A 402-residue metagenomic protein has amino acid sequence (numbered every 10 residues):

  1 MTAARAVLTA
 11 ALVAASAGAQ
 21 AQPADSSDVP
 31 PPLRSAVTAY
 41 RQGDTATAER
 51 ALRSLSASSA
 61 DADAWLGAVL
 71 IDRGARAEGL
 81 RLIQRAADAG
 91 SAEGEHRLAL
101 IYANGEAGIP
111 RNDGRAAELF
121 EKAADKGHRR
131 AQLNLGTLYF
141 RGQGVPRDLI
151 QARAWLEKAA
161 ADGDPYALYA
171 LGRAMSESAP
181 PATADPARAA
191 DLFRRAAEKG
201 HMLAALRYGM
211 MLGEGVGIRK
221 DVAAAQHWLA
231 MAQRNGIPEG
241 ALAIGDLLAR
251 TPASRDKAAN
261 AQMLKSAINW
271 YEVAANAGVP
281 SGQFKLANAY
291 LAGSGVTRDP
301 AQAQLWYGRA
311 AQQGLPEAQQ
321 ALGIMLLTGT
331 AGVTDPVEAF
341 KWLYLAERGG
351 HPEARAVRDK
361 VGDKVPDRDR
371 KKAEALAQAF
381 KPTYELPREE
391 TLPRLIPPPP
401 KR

Functional and structural regions predicted by a protein language model:
V7-A15: Bacterial N-terminal signal peptides
L12, A19-A68, D72-G74, L386-R402: N-terminal leader/linker segments that initiate helical-solenoid repeat arrays
S27-D28, A57-A60, A89-S91, G105-E106 (+15 more regions): Short helix-capping/linker turns of helical repeat alpha-solenoids
G43-T47, R73-L82, I109-L119, P146-W155 (+5 more regions): Structural signature of tandem alpha-helical TPR/SEL1-like repeats, specifically the intra-repeat loop/turn
L52-L55, R85-A86, K122-A123, K158-A159 (+5 more regions): Canonical positions in the second alpha-helix
D63-D72, R97-N104, I109, N134-R141 (+8 more regions): Hydrophobic face of amphipathic alpha-helices that form TPR/SEL1-like repeat modules and related alpha-solenoid
V222-E317: Eukaryotic tandem repeat interaction scaffolds
E353-R402: Terminal, low-structured helical/coil segments at or just beyond the last alpha-helical repeat
